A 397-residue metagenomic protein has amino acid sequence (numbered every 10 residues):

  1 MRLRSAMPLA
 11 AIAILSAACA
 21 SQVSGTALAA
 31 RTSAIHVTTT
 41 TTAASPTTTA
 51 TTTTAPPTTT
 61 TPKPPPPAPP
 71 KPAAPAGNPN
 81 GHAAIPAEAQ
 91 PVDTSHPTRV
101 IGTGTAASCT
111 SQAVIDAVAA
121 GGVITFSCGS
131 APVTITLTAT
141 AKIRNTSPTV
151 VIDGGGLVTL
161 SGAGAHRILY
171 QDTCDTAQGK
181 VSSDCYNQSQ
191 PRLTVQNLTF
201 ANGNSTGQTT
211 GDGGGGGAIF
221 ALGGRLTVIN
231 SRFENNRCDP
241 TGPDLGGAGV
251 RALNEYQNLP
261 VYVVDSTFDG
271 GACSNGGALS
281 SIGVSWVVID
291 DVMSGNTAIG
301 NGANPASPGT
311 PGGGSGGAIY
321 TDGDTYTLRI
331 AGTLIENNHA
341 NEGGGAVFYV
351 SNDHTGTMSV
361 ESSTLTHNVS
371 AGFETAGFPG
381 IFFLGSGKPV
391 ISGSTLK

Functional and structural regions predicted by a protein language model:
P8-A18: Bacterial N-terminal signal peptides
S16-T39: C-terminal region of N-terminal signal peptides and the immediate post-cleavage residues of exported proteins
T32-K63: Extracellular mucin-like PTS domains
I101-T125: Acidic Gly/Asp/Thr-rich repetitive segments characteristic of extracellular carbohydrate-active and adhesion proteins
I115, A119-A120, T136-V151, T159-Q196 (+4 more regions): Extracellular beta-strand-rich solenoid/capping regions of secreted or surface-exposed proteins that bind or remodel
G122, V133, A139-A141, P148-V150 (+19 more regions): The right-handed parallel beta-helix/beta-solenoid scaffold, focusing on the short coil/turn and N-cap positions
G154-G156, Q190-N204, R225-D239, Q257-S274 (+5 more regions): Right-handed parallel beta-helix
H166, Y170-D175, G203-G213, N235-G246 (+6 more regions): Acidic/polar low-complexity surface segments
